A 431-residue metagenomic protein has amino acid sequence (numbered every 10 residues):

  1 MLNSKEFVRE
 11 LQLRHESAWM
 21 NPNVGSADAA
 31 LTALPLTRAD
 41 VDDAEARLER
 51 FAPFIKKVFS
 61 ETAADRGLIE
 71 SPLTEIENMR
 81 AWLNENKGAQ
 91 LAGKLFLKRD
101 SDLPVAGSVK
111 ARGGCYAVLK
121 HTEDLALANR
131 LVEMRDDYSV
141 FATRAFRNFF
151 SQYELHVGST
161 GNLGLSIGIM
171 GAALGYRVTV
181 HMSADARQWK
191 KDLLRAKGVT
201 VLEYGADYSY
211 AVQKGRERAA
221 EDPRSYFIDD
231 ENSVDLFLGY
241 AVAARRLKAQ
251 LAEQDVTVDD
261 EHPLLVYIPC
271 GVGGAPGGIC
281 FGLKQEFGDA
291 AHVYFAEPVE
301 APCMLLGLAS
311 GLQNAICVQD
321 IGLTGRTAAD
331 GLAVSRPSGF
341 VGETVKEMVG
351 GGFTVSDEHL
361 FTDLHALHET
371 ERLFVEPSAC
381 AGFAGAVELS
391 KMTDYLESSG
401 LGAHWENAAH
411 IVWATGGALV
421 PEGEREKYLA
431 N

Functional and structural regions predicted by a protein language model:
M1-N431: PLP-dependent amino-acid enzyme catalytic core
